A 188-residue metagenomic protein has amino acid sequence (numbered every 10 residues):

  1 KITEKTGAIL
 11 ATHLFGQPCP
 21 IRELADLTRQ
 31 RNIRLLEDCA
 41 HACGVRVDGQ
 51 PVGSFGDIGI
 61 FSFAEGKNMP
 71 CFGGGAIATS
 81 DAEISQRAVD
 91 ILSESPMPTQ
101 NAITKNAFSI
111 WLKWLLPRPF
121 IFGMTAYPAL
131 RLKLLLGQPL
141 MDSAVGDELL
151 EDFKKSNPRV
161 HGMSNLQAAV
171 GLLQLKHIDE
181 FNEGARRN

Functional and structural regions predicted by a protein language model:
K1-D90, E94-M97, A102, N106-I110: Active-site phosphate-binding strand-loop segment of PLP-dependent enzymes
I84-N188: Structural motif of enzymes handling amino- and sulfur-group chemistry
